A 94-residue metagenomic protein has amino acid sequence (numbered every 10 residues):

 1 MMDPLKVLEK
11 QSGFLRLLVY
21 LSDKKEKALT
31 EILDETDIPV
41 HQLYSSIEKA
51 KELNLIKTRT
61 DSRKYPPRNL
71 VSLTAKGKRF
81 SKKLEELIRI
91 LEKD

Functional and structural regions predicted by a protein language model:
M1-R16: Short alpha-helical segments that sit at the start of domains
L17-K24: Short amphipathic alpha-helical elements of helix-turn-helix/winged-helix folds
K24-K27, G77-R79: Short, charged/polar surface micro-motifs in flexible loops or helix N-caps
E26-E35: Short acidic, hydrophobic short linear motifs in intrinsically disordered regions
I38-E52: Short amphipathic alpha-helical interaction segments
L53-P67: Beta-hairpin "wing" of winged helix-turn-helix
K64-K78: Intrinsically disordered, low-complexity basic tails/linkers immediately adjacent to helix-turn-helix/homeobox/MYB/SANT
A75, R79-D94: Amphipathic alpha-helical dimerization/coiled-coil segments that flank or bridge DNA-binding/regulatory modules
